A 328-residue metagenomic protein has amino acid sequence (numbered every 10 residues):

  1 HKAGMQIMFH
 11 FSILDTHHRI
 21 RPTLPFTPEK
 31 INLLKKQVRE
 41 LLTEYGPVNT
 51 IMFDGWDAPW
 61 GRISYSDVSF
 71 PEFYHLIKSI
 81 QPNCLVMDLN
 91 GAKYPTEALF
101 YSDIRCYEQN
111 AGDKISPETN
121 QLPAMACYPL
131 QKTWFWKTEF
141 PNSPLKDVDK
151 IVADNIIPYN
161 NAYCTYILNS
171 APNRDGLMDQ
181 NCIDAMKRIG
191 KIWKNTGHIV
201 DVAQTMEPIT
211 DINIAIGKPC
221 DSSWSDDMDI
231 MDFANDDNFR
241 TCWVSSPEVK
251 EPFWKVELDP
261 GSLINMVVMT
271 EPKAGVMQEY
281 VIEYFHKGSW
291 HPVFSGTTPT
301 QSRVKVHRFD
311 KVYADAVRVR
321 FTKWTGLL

Functional and structural regions predicted by a protein language model:
H1-K218, W224, V268, F294-G296 (+2 more regions): Mature catalytic domains of secreted/periplasmic carbohydrate-active enzymes
V48, S262-I264, M277, W290 (+1 more regions): Core-facing hydrophobic residues within beta-strands of well-ordered domains
I157, F253-L263, F309-Y313: Extracellular and analogous surface-interaction loops
N195-P260, T270-Y280, G296-P299, R303: Disordered, acidic Ser/Thr/Pro-rich linker "stalks" and the adjacent N-terminal cap of the next globular domain
I264, G326-L328: Exposed low-complexity, polar/acidic, P/S/T/G-rich flexible segments that act as propeptides, protease-susceptible
K273, H286-G288, T325: Solvent-exposed strand-loop boundary residues in beta-sheet-rich modules
I282-Y284: Conserved aromatic beta-strand anchor motif in extracellular beta-sandwich/beta-rich domains
F294-G326: Beta-sandwich interaction modules
